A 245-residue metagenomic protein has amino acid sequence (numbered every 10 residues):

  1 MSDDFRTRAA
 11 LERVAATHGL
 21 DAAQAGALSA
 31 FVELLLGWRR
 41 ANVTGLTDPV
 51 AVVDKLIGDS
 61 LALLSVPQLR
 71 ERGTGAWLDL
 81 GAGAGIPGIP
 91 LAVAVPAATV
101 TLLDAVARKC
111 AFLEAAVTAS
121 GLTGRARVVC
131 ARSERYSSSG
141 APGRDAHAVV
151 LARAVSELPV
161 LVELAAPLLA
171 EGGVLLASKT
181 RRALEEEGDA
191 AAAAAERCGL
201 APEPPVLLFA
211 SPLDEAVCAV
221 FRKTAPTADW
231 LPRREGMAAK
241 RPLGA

Functional and structural regions predicted by a protein language model:
S2-T74, R108-K109, A115-G121: Class I SAM-dependent transferase core
R8, L28, S60, G88 (+2 more regions): A general structural signal for well-ordered alpha-helical segments in protein cores
K55, G83, S156-E157: Short secondary-structure boundary/capping elements
D59, D79, D104: Acidic active-site catalytic centers that drive phospho-/nucleotidyl reactions and related ester hydrolyses
R72-G83: Conserved class I S-adenosyl-L-methionine
A84-A97: Conserved SAM-binding loop of SAM-dependent methyltransferases across substrates and taxa, primarily the Class I
A98-T101, A105-A245: S-adenosylmethionine
